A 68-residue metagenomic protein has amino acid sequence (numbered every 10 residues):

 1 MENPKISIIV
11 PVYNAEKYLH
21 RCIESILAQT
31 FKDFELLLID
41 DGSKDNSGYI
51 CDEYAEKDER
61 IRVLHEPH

Functional and structural regions predicted by a protein language model:
M1-L27: N-proximal low-complexity "stem/linker" segments adjacent to membrane-targeting elements
N3-I6, L27-L38, N46, E59-R62: Short loop->beta transition adjacent to catalytic acidic/histidine clusters or analogous donor-positioning motifs
V12, L38-I39: Generic enzyme active-site microenvironment
I23-E24, Y49-D52: Short amphipathic alpha-helical segments
D40-Y49, H68: A conserved acidic beta->alpha catalytic loop
D52-D58: Short, conserved SAM-binding/catalytic segment of Class I S-adenosyl-L-methionine-dependent methyltransferases
H65: Conserved residues in the N-terminal Rossmann fold of short-chain dehydrogenase/reductase
